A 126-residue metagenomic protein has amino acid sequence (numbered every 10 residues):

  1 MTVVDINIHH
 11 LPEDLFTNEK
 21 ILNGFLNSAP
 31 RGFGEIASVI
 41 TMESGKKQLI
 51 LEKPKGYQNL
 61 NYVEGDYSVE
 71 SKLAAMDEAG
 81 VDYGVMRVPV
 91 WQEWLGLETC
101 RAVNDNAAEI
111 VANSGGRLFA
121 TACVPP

Functional and structural regions predicted by a protein language model:
M1-P126: Helix-coil boundary/capping segments in enzymes
